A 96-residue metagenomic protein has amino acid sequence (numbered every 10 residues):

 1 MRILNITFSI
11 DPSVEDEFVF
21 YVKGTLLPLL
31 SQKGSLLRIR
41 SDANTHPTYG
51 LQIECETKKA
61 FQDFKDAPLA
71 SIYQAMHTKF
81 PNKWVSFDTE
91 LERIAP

Functional and structural regions predicted by a protein language model:
M1-R2, P96: Absolute protein N-terminus
R2-F8: Active-site-flanking beta-strand signature of metal-NTP-handling nucleotidyl enzymes and homologous cyclase-like
S9-Y21: Short, surface-exposed ligand-recognition loops at beta-strand->loop->(often short) alpha-helix junctions that present
D11-S13, E56-A60, I94: Short coil/turn motifs at secondary-structure junctions
L27-G50: Short, glycine- and small/hydrophobic-rich beta-strand elements in well-ordered beta-sheets
S31-S35, E54-D88: An amphipathic, aromatic/His-enriched active-site/gating alpha helix that lines ligand/cofactor pockets
E90-P96: Short, low-order "capping/linker" segments at domain edges
